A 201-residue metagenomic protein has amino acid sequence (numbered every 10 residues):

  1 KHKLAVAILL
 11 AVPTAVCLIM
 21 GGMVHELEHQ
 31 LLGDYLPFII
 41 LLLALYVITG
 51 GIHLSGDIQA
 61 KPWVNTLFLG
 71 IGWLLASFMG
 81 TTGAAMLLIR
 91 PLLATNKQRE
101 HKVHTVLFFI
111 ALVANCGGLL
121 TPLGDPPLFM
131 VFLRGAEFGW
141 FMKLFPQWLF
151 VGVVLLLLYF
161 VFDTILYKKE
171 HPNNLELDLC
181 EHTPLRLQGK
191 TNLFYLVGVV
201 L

Functional and structural regions predicted by a protein language model:
K1-I58, P146-F150, L157-L201: Hydrophobic transmembrane alpha-helices of multi-pass small-molecule transporters
A7-C17, L67-A76, I110-L120, L177-P184: Small-residue-rich segments of transmembrane alpha-helices in multi-pass membrane proteins, especially helix faces
V12-G21, L87-H101, G139-L144: Hydrophobic alpha-helical transmembrane segments
G22-L31, F129-W140: Membrane-interface helix termini and inter-helical loops of multi-pass transporters
W63-G117, M130: Hydrophobic transmembrane alpha-helices that form the pore/transport pathway of multi-pass ion and small-solute
A85-L87, H104, F108-L123, Q147-N174: Transmembrane-helix bundle segments that line or gate the permeation/cavity pathway in multi-pass membrane proteins
G124, F132-E137, N174-C180: Functional cores that coordinate and move charged inorganic groups
